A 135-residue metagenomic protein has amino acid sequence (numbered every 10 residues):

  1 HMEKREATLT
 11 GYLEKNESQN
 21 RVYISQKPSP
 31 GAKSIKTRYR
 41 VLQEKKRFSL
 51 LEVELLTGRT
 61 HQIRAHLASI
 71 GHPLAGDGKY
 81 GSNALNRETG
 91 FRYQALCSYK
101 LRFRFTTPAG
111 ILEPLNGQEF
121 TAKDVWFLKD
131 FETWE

Functional and structural regions predicted by a protein language model:
H1-S49, F105-I111, E119-A122, K129-E132: Glycine- and acidic-residue-rich catalytic/RNA-contacting loop of pseudouridine synthases
P30, L56, H66-E135: Pseudouridine synthases involved in rRNA/tRNA modification
L51-E54: Short histidine-centered loop motifs in beta-beta connectors
